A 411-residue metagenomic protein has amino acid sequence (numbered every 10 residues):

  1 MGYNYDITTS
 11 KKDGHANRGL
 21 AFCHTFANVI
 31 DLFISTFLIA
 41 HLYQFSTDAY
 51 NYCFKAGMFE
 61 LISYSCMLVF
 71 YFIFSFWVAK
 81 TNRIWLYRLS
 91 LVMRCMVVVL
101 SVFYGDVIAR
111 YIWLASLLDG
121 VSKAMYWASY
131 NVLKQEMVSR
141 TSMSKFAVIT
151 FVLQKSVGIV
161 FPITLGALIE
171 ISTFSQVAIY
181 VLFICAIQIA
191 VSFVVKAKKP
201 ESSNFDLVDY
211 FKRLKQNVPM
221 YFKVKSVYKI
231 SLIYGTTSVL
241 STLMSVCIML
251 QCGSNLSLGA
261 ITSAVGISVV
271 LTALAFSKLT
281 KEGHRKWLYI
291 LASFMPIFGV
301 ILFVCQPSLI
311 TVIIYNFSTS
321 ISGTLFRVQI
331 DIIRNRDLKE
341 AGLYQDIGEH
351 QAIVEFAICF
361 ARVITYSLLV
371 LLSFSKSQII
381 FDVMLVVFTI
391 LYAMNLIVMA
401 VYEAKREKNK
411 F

Functional and structural regions predicted by a protein language model:
Y3-S65, F222-S263: Helix-loop boundary and gating motifs at the non-cytosolic
G19-S35, F59-Y71, M93, A115-I169 (+5 more regions): Substrate-agnostic recognition of the 12-TM MFS/MFS-like secondary transporter fold
T36-S46, S75-F76, I159-A178, L250 (+1 more regions): Transmembrane alpha-helix termini and helix-breaking/packing motifs in multi-pass membrane transporters
V69-R94: Conserved MFS/SLC helix-loop-helix module at the cytosolic interface between two early adjacent transmembrane helices
W85-L100, W287-L302: Structural signature of the two symmetry-related core transmembrane helices
F103-A115, V304-T319: Helix-loop junctions at membrane interfaces in 12-TM secondary transporters
Q176-V194, D382-M399: Symmetry-related core transmembrane helices of the 12-TM Major Facilitator Superfamily/SLC fold
F193-Q216: Flexible cytoplasmic inter-helical loops of multi-pass small-molecule transporters
